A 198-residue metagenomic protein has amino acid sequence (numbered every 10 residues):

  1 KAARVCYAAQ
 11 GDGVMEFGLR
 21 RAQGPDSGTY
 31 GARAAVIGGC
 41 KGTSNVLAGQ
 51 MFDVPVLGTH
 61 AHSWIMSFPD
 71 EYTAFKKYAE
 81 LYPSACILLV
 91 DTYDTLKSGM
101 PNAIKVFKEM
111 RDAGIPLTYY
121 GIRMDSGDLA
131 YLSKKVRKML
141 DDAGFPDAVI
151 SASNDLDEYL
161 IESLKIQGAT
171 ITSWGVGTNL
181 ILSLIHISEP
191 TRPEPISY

Functional and structural regions predicted by a protein language model:
K1-P146, L156-L160: Buried, small/hydrophobic-residue-enriched core segments of structured protein domains
G58, S151, T172-G175: Short hydrophobic alpha-helical runs that function as membrane-insertion/retention elements
H62, S153, G177: Residue-level "edge-of-site" marker
L164: Hydrophobic alpha-helical positions that pack around
T170-L184: Glycine-rich phosphate-binding active-site loops on the catalytic face of alpha/beta enzymes
I185-Y198: Single conserved hydrophobic/aromatic residue that forms the stacking wall/gate of nucleotide- or nucleobase-binding
